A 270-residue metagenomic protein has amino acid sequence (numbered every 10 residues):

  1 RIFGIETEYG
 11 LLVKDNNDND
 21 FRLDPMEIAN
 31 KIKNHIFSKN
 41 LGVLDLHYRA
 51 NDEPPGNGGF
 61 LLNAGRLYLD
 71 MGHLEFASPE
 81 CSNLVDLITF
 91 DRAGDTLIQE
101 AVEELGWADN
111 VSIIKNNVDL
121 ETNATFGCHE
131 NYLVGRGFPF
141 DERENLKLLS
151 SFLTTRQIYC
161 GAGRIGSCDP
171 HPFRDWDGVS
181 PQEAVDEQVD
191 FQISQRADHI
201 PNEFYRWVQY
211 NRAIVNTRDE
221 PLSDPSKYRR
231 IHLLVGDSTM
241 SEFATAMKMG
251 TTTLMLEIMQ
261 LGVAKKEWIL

Functional and structural regions predicted by a protein language model:
R1-K115, K147-G166, V185, V189-Q192 (+2 more regions): Terminal catalytic/cofactor-binding subdomain
K14, G135-G137: Short coil/turn motifs at secondary-structure junctions
N117-G135: Histidine-centered divalent-metal-coordination microenvironment in nucleic-acid enzymes
G135, A162, G166-P172, G178: Hydrophobic, small-residue-rich alpha-helical packing segments that form membrane-like cores
P139-D141: A short alpha->loop->secondary-structure connector
Q182: Extracellular glycan-targeting catalytic surfaces
